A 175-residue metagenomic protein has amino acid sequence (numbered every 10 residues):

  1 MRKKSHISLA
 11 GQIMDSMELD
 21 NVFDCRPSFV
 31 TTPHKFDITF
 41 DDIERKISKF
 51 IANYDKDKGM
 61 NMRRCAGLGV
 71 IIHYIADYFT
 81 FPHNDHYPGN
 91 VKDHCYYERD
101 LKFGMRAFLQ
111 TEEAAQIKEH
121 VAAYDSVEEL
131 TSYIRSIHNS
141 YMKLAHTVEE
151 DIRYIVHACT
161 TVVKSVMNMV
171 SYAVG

Functional and structural regions predicted by a protein language model:
M1-V70, I75-G175: N-terminal leader/auxiliary helical segments
